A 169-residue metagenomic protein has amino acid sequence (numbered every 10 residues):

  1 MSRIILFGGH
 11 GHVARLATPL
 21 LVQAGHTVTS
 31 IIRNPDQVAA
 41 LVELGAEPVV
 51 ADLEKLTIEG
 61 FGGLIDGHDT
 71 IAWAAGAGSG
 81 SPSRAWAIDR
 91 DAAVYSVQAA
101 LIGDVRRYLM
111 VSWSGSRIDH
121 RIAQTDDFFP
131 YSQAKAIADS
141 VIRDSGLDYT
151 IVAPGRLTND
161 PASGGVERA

Functional and structural regions predicted by a protein language model:
R3, D69-T70, R107: Structural motif
R3-H26: N-terminal Rossmann NAD(P)H-binding glycine-rich loop of SDR-like oxidoreductase domains
I5, T29, V49, T150: Conserved beta-strand positions in the Rossmann-like core of class I SAM-dependent methyltransferases
G9, R33, W113: Cofactor-binding loop segments of dinucleotide-utilizing enzymes, especially the Rossmann-like FAD- and NAD(P)+-binding
A24, L44, S145: Conserved dinucleotide-binding and phosphotransfer motif residues
S30-Y95, A99-I102: NAD(P)H-binding glycine-rich loop region in Rossmannoid oxidoreductase-like domains and their noncatalytic homologs
A77-A169: Glycine-/Pro-rich loop/turn segments that contact NAD(P) or position catalytic residues in Rossmann-like domains
